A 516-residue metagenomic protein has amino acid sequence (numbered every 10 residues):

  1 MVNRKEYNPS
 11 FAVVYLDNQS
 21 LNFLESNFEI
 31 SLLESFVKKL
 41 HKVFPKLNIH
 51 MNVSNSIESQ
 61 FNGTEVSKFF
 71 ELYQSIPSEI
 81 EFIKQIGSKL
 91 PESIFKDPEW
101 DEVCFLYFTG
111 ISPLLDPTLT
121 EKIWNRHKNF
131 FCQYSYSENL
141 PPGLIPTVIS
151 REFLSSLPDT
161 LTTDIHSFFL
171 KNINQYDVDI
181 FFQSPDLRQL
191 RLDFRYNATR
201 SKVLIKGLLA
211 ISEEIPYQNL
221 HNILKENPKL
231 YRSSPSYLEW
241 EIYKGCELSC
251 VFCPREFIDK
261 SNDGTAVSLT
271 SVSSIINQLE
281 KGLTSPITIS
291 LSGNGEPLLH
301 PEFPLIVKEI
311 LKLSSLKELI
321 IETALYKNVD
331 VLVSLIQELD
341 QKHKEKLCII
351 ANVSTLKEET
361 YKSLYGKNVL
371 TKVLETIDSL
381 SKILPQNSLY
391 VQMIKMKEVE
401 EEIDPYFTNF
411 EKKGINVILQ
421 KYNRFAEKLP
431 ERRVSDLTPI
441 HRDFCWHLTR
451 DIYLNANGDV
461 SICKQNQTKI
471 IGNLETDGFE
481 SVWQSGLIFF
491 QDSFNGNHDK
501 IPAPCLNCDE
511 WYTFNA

Functional and structural regions predicted by a protein language model:
V2-F61: N-terminal glycine-rich phosphate-binding loop and ensuing alpha1 helix
S75-S156: Conserved beta-loop-beta/alpha segment of the NTase-like Rossmann-fold superfamily that binds/positions NTPs
T163-P235: Conserved alpha/beta core of the MobA/IspD/sugar-nucleotide pyrophosphorylase nucleotidyltransferase superfamily
E214-E226, D378-L389, F410-D436, I440 (+1 more regions): C-terminal accessory region of radical SAM enzymes
L230-F252, S285-S292, R450-G458: N-terminal pre-triad scaffold of radical SAM enzymes
S233-T270, I462-Q467, F514: Canonical Radical SAM [4Fe-4S] cluster-binding loop centered on the CxxxCxxC motif and its immediate flanking residues
Y237, E241, F257-T270, S285-H300 (+4 more regions): Core AdoMet radical
K397-E411: Catalytic cores of alpha/beta
